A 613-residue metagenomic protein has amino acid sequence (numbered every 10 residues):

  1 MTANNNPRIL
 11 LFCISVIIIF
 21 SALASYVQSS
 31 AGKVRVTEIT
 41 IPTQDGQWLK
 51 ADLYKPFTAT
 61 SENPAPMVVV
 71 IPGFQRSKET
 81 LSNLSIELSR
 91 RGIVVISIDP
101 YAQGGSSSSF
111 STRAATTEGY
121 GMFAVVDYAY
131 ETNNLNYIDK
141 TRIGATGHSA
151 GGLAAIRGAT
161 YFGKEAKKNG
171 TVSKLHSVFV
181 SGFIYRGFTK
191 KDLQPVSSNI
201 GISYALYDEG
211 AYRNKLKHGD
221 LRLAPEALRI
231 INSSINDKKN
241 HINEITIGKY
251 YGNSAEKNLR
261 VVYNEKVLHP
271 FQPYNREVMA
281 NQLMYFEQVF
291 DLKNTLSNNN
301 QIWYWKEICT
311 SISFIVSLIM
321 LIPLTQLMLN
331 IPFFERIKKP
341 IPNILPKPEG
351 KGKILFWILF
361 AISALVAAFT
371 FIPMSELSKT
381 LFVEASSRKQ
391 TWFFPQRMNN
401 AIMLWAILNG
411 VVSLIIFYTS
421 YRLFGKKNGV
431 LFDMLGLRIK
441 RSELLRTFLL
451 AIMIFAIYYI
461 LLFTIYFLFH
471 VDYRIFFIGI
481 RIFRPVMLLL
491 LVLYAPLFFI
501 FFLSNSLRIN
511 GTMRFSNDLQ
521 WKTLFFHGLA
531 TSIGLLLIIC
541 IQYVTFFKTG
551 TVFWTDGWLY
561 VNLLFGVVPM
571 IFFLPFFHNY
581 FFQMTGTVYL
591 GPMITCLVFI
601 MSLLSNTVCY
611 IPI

Functional and structural regions predicted by a protein language model:
M1-P7, W303, L345-K351: Short, Lys/Arg-rich N-terminal segment immediately upstream of the first membrane anchor
A3-P42, K50-D52: An N-terminal hydrophobic leader/cap segment in hydrolases
R8-V16, S313-S317, I362, L408-N409: Hydrophobic H-region at the start of alpha-helical membrane spans
A22-S25, I322-Q326, A367-E376: Alpha-helical transmembrane segments of multi-pass membrane proteins
K33-W303: Soluble extramembrane regions of membrane proteins in the secretory/endomembrane system
N300-F314: Juxtamembrane/start-of-transmembrane alpha-helix segments at the extracytoplasmic/lumenal side of membrane anchors
V316-A361: Juxtamembrane interface at the cytosolic side of transmembrane helices
I358-I613: Alpha-helical transmembrane segments of integral membrane proteins
